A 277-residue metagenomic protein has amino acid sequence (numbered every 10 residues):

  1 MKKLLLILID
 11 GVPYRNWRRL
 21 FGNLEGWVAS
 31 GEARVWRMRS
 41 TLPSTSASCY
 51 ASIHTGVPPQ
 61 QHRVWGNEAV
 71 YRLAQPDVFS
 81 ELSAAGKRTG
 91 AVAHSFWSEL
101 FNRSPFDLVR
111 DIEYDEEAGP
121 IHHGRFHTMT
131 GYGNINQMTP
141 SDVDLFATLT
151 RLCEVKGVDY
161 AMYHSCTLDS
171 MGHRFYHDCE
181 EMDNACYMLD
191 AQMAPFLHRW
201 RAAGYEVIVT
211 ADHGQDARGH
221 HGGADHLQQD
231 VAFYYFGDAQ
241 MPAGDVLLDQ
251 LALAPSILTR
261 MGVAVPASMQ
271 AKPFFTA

Functional and structural regions predicted by a protein language model:
M1-A277: Feature captures the catalytic ectodomains and active-site-proximal regions of enzymes that hydrolyze or transfer
